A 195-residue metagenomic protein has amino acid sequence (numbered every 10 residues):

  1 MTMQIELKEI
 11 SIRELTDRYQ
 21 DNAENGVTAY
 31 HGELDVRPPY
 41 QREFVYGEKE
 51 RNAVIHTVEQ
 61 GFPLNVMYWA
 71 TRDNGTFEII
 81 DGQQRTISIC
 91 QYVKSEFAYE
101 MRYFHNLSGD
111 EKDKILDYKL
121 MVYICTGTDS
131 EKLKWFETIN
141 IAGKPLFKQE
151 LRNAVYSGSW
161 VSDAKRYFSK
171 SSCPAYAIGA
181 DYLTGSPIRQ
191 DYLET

Functional and structural regions predicted by a protein language model:
T2-D17, Y40-T195: Basic- and aromatic-enriched surface patches that contact anionic nucleotides/nucleic acids
E14-V27: C-terminal active-site-capping segments
